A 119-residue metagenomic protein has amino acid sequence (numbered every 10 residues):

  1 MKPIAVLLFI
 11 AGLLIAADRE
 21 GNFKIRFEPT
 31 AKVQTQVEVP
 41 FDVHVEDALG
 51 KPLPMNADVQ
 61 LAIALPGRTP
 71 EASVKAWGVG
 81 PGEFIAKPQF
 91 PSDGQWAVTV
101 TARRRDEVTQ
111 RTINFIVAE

Functional and structural regions predicted by a protein language model:
M1-A5: Positively charged n-region of N-terminal signal peptides that target proteins for export
L7-A17: Hydrophobic h-region of N-terminal signal peptides that target proteins for export in Gram-negative bacteria
A17-E119: Contiguous segments within soluble domain cores/interaction surfaces
